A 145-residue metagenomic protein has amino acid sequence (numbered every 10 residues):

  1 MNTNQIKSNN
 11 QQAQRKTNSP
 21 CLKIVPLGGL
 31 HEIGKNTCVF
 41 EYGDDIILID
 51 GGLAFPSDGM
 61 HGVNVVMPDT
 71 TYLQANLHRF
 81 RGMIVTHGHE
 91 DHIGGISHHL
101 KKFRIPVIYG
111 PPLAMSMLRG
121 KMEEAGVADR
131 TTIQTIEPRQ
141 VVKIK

Functional and structural regions predicted by a protein language model:
M1-V25, E41-L53: Metallo-beta-lactamase
K16, L113-K145: Metallo-beta-lactamase
K23, V107, T132-Q134: Conserved beta-strand segments of alpha/beta enzyme cores
G28-L30: Short Gly/Pro-enriched turn/cap motifs at secondary-structure boundaries
E32-K35, D44-V85, S97-P106, G110-A114 (+1 more regions): Pre-active-site segment of Zn-dependent metallo-hydrolases
K35-F40, V142: Short beta-strand scaffold segments in enzyme catalytic cores
H92: N-terminal Rossmann-fold NAD(P) dinucleotide-binding loop
